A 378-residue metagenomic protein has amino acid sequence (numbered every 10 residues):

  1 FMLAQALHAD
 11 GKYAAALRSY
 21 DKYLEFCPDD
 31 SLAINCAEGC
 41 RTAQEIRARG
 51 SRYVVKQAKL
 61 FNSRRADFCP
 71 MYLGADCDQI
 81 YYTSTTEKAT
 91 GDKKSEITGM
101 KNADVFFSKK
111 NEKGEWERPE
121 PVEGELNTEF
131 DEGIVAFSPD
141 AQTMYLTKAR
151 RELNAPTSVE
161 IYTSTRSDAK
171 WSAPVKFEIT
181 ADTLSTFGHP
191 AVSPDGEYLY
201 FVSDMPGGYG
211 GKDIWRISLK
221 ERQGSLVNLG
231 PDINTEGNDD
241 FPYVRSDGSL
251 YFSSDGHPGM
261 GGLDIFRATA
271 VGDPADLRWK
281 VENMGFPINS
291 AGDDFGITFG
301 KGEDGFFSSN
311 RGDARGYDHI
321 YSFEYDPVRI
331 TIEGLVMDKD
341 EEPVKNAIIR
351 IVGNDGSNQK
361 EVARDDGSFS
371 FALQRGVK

Functional and structural regions predicted by a protein language model:
M2, A9-L335, K339-I348, N354 (+2 more regions): Short, conserved micro-motifs composed of acidic
